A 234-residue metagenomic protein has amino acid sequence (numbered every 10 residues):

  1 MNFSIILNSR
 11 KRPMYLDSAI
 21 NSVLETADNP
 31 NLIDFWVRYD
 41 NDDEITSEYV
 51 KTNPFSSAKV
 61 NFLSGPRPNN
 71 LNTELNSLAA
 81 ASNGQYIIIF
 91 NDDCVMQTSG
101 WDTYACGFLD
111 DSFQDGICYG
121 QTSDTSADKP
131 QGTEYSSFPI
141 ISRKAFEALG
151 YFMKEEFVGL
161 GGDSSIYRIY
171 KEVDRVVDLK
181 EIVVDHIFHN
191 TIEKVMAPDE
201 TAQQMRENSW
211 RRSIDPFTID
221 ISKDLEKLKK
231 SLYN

Functional and structural regions predicted by a protein language model:
N21-L32: Short, acidic, metal-binding catalytic loop of nucleotide-sugar glycosyltransferases
N31-D42, L63-G65: Short beta-strand/loop segment that forms part of the nucleotide-sugar
V37-Y49, V95: A conserved acidic beta->alpha catalytic loop
N76-Y86: Active-site nucleotide-sugar/metal-binding loop of Leloir-type enzymes
G84-V95: Short beta-strand-to-loop acidic/aromatic patch adjacent to the donor-nucleotide binding site
S99-Y119: Conserved donor-nucleotide/metal-binding helix-loop-beta segment in metal-dependent transferases, i.e., the alpha-helix
G116-S137: Short beta-strand-to-loop element that shapes/binds the nucleotide-sugar donor at the catalytic cleft/hinge
L160-N234: C-terminal catalytic/acceptor-binding lobe
